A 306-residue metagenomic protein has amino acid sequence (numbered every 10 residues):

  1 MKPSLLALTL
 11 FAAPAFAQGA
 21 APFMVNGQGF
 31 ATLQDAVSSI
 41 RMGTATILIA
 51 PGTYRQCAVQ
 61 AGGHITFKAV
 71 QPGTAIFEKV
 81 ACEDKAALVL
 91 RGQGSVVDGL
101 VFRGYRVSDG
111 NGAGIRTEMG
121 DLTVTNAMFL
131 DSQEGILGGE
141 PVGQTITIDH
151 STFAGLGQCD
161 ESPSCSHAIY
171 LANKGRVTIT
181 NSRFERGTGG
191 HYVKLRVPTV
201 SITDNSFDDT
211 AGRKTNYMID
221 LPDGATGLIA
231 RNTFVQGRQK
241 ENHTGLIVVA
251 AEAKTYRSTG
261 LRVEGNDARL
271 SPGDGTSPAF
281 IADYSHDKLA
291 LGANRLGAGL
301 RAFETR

Functional and structural regions predicted by a protein language model:
M1-L8: Sec-dependent signal peptide recognition, specifically the positively charged N-region followed immediately by
A12-P14: N-terminal signal peptide c-region/cleavage motif recognized by signal peptidases
M24, Q28-A31, T46-P51, A58 (+1 more regions): Right-handed parallel beta-helix/beta-spiral solenoid domain characteristic of secreted/periplasmic
V37-A45: Beta-strand repeat architectures
A50, H64, K68-I76, G94-G104 (+8 more regions): Right-handed parallel beta-helix
K79-L88, S108-R116, D131-E140, D160-L171 (+4 more regions): Extracellular beta-strand/beta-solenoid scaffold signature
G275-R306: Leucine-rich solenoid repeat scaffolds
